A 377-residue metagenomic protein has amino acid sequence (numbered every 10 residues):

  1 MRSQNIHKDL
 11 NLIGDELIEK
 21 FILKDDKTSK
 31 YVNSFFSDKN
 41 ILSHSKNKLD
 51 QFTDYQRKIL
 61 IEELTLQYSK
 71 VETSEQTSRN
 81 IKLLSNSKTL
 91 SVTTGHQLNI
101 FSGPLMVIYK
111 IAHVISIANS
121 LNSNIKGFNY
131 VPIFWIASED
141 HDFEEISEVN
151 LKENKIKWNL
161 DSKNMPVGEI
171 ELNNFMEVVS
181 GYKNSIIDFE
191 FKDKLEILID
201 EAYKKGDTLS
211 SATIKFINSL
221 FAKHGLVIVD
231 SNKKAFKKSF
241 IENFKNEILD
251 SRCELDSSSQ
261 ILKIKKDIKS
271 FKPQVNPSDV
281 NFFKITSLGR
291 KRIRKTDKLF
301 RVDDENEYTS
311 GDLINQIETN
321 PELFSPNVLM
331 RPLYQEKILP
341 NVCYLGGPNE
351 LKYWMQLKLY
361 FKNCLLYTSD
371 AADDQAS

Functional and structural regions predicted by a protein language model:
L17-V71: Low-complexity, highly charged intrinsically disordered N-terminal segments that act as targeting/localization
S87-N122: N-terminal catalytic cores of NTP/NDP-binding nucleotidyl/phosphoryl-transfer enzymes
T94-G95, I186-Y334, L339-V342, L359: Aromatic-residue-lined binding/catalytic grooves and analogous aromatic/hydrophobic interfacial grooves in multimeric
P104-L105, A118-D142: Glycine-rich phosphate/pyrophosphate-binding loops and their adjacent beta-strand/loop elements at enzyme active sites
L105-M106, F143-V149, F240-F244: Short acidic, glycine/serine/threonine-rich loops at helix termini
L151-M176: A glycine-rich helix N-cap at a beta->alpha junction
L351-F361: Short active-site loop/helix that positions an aromatic residue
Y367-S377: Single conserved hydrophobic/aromatic residue that forms the stacking wall/gate of nucleotide- or nucleobase-binding
